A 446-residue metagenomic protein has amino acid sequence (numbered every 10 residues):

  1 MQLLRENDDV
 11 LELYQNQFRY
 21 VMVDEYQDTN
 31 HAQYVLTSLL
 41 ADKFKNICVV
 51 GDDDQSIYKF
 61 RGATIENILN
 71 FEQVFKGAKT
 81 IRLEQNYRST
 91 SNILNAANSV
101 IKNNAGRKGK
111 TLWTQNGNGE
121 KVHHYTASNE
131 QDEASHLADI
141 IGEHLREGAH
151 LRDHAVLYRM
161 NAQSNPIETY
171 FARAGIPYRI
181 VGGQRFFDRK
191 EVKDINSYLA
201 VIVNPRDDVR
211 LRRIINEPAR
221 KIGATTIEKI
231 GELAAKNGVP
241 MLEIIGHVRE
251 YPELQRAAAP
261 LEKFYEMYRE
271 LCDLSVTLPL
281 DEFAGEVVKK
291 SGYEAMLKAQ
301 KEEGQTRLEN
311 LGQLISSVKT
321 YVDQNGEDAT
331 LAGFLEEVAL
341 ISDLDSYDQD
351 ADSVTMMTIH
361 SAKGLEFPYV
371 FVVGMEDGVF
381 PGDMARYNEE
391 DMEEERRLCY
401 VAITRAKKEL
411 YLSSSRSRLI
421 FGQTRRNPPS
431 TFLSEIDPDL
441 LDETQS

Functional and structural regions predicted by a protein language model:
M1-N70, Q85-S89, V287: Conserved helicase NTPase motor core
D8, K76-K79, E84-P177, A200-P205 (+5 more regions): Helicase P-loop NTPase motor core
L13-Y14, T29, L39-K43, G51 (+6 more regions): Conserved catalytic network of the ASCE P-loop NTPase/AAA+ motor domain
L36-L39, N67-V74, N92-V100, H136 (+7 more regions): Alpha-helical scaffold elements adjacent to nucleotide-binding pockets in ATP/GTP-utilizing enzyme cores
S38, C48, Q55-I57, I68-L69 (+4 more regions): Metal-dependent catalytic core segments for phosphate chemistry
G51-D54, R61-I65, Q85-Y87, A97-N98 (+5 more regions): A short beta-strand-to-loop transition that corresponds to the Sensor-1 phosphate-sensing loop of AAA+ P-loop ATPases
D54-K59, R88-S89, I180-V203, I215: Short alpha-helix plus adjacent loop in nuclease-associated cores
H150, S164-I176, R189, N196-E443: Conserved helicase C-terminal RecA-like lobe
